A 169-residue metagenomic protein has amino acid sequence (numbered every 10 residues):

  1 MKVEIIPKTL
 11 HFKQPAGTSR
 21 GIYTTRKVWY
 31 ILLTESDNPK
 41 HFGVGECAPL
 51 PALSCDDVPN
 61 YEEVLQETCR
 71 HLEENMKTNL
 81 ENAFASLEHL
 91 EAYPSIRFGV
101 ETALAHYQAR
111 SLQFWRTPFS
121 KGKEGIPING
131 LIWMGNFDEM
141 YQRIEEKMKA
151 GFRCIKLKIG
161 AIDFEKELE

Functional and structural regions predicted by a protein language model:
M1-E169: N-terminal capping/lid subdomain adjacent to the active-site entrance of alpha/beta enzymes
